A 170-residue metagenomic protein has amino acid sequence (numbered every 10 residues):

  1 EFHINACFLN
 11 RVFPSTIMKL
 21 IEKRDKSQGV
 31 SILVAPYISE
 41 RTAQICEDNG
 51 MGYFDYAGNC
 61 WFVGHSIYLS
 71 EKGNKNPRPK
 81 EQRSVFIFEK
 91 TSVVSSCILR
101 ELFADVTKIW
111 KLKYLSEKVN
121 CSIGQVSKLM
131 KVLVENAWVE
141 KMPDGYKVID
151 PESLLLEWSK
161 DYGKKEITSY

Functional and structural regions predicted by a protein language model:
E1-D48: DNA-contacting interfaces and partner/effector-binding or oligomerization modules in DNA-centric proteins
L33, F54-D55, E140, K147: A structural signal for short, well-ordered beta-strand segments and their strand-loop junctions that often border
G50-F62: Charged, structured surface patches that assemble and position nucleic-acid processing machinery
G58, V85-I87, Y114: Membrane-interface helix-loop-helix junctions at boundaries between adjacent transmembrane segments
V63-I67: Short, charged, surface-exposed secondary-structure boundary motifs
L69-L99: Short alpha-helical segments that sit at the start of domains
K80-V85, E152-Y170: Short, amphipathic alpha-helical interaction segments positioned at domain boundaries
S95-E157: Loop-centered beta-sheet repeat module
